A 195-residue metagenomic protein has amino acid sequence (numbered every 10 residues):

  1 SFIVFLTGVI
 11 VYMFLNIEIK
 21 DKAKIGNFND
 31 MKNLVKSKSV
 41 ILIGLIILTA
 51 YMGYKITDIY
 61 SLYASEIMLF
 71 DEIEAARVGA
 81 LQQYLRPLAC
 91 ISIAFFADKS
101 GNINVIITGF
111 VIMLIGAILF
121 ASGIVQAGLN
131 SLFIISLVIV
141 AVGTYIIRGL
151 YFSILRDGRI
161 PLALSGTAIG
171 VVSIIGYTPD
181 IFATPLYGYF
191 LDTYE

Functional and structural regions predicted by a protein language model:
S1-M13: Symmetry-related core transmembrane helices of the 12-TM Major Facilitator Superfamily/SLC fold
I17-I43: Juxtamembrane intracellular "pre-TM" segments in multi-pass secondary transporters
K38-C90, R148, A183-T184: Extracytoplasmic gate region of multi-pass secondary transporters
T49, L81, L85, I112 (+3 more regions): Small/hydrophobic positions within alpha-helical transmembrane segments of multi-pass membrane transporters
D71-G79, F133, S165, I169: Juxtamembrane helix-start elements in MFS-like secondary transporters
A89-N102, L191-D192: Helix-to-loop junctions at the C-terminal end of transmembrane segments in multipass secondary transporters
G101-I154: C-terminal transmembrane helical hairpin of 12-TM major facilitator-type secondary transporters
R159-Y194: A late C-terminal transmembrane helix in Major Facilitator Superfamily
